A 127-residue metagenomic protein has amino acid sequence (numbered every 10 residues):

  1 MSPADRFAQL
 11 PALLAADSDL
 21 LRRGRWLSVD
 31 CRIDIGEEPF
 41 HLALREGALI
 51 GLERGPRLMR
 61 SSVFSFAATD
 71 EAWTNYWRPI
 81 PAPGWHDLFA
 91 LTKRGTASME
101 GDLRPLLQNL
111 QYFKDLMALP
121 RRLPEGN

Functional and structural regions predicted by a protein language model:
M1-N127: Feature captures hydrophobic
